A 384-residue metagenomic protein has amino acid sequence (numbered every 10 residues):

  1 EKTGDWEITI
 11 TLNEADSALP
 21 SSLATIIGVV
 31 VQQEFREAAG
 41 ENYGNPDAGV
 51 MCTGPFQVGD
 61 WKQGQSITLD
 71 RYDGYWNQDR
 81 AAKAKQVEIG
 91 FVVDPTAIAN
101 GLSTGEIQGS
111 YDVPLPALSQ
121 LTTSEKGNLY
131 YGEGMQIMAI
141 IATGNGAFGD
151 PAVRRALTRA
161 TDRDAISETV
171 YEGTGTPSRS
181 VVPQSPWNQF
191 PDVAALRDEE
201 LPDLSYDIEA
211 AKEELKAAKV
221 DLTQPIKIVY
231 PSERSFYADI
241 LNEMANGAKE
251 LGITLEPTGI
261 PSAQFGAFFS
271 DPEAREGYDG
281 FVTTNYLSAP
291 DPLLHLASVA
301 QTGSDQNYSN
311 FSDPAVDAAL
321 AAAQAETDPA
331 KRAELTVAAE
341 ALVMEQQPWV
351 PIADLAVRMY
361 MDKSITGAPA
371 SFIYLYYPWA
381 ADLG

Functional and structural regions predicted by a protein language model:
E1-F35, D60: Surface-exposed binding/hinge segments that line and control ligand-binding clefts or catalytic entry sites
D5-T11, A15, G54-P55, A84-Q86 (+5 more regions): Alpha-helical secondary-structure segments
L19-V29, T53, I141, Y360-P378: A structural "hinge/loop" feature
A24-A82, Q86: Gly/Pro-rich hinge or "lid" segments in bacterial periplasmic/extracellular proteins
K62, S66, T161-F190, F236-N246 (+1 more regions): Detector for C-terminal structural segments
Q63, K212-L287: Ligand/substrate-recognition segments at binding pockets and active sites
G74-Q120, T254: Ligand-site clamp/hinge motif
P177-A217, R234-Y237: Structural transition elements
